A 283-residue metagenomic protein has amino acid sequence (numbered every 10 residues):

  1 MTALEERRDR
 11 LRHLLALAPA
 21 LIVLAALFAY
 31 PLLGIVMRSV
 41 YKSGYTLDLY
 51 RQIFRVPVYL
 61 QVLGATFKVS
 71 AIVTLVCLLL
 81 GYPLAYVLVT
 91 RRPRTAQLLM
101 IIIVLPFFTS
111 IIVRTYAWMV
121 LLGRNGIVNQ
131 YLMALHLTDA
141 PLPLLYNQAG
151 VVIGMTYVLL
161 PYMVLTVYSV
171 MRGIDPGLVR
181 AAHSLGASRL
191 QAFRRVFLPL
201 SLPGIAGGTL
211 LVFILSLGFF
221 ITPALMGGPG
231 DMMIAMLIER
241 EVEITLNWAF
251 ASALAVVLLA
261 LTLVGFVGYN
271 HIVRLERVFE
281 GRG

Functional and structural regions predicted by a protein language model:
M1-E6, I72-V104, V120, G177-V179 (+1 more regions): Transmembrane-helix boundary motif in ABC transporter permease subunits
L4, L14, M37-L75, P141 (+1 more regions): Periplasmic/extracellular loop-to-transmembrane helix junction in inner-membrane transport proteins
L4-R7, L15, Y168-H183, S252-G283: C-terminal transmembrane helix and the adjacent membrane-cytosol boundary/short C-terminal tail of inner/organellar
L17-A26, L75, L105, Y157 (+2 more regions): Transmembrane alpha-helices
I22-P57, Q61, L121, N125-G126 (+2 more regions): Short membrane-interfacial helix/loop motifs at transmembrane-helix boundaries
P31-I35, V113, M163, G204-E239: Non-cytoplasmic
K42-S43, V120, I221-L246, R282-G283: Glycine-rich helix-loop "coupling/hinge" segments at transmembrane-helix boundaries in multipass transporters
L47, T115-T156, L190, M226-G230: Membrane-interfacial helix termini and adjacent extracytoplasmic/periplasmic loops of multi-pass transporters
